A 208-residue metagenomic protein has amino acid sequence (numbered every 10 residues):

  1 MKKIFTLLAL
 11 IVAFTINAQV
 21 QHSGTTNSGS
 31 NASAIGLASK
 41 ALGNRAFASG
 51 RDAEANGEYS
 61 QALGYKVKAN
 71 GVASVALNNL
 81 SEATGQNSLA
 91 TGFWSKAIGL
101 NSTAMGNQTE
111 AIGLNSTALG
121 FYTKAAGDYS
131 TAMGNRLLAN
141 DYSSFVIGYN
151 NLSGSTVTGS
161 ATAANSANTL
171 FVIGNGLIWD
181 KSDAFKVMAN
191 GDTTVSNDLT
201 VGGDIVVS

Functional and structural regions predicted by a protein language model:
I4, I16-T200: Periodic small-residue-enriched repeat registers in elongated scaffold domains
A9-N17: Hydrophobic h-region of N-terminal signal peptides that target proteins for export in Gram-negative bacteria
G202-S208: Short, intrinsically disordered, charge-balanced linker/junction segments flanking boundaries in proteins
